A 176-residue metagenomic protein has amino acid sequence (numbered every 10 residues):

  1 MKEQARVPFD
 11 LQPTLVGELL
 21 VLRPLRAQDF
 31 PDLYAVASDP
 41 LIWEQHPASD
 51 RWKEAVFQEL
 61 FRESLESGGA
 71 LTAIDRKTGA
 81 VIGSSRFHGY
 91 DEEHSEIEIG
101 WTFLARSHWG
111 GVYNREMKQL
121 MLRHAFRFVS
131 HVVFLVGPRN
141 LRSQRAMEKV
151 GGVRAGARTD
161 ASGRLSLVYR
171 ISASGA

Functional and structural regions predicted by a protein language model:
M1-Y113, Q119, R123-R127, H131-V132 (+3 more regions): GNAT-family acyltransferases
